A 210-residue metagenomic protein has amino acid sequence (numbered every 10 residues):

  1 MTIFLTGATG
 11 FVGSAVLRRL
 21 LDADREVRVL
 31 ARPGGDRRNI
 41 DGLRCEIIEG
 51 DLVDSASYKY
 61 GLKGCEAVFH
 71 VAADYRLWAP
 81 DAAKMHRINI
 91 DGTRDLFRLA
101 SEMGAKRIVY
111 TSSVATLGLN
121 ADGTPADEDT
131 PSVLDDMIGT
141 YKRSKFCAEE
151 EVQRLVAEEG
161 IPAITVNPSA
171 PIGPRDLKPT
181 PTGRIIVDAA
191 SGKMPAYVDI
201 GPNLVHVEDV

Functional and structural regions predicted by a protein language model:
M1-R25: N-terminal Rossmann NAD(P)H-binding glycine-rich loop of SDR-like oxidoreductase domains
G34-D41, C45-D91, L99: NAD(P)H-binding glycine-rich loop region in Rossmannoid oxidoreductase-like domains and their noncatalytic homologs
L77, V114-T124, P171-R175, H206: Conserved catalytic-site region of short-chain dehydrogenase/reductase
R87-Y141: Conserved Rossmann-fold NAD(P)-dependent oxidoreductase catalytic core, especially the SDR/UDP-sugar
T116-G118, I161-T182: Flexible, glycine-rich beta-alpha linker
S132-D136, R184-V205, D209: A conserved pocket-lining segment of Rossmann-fold NAD(P)-dependent short-chain dehydrogenase/reductase
M137-I164: Active-site Tyr-X1-5-Lys
